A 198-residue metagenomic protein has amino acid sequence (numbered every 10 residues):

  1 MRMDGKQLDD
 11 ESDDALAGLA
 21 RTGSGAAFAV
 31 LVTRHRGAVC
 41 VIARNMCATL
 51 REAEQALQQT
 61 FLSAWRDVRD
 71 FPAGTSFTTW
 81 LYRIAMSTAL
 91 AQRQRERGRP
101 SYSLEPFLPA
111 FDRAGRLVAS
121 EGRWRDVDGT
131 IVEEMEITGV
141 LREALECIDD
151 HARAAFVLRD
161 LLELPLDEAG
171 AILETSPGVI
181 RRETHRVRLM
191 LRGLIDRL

Functional and structural regions predicted by a protein language model:
R2-K6, A110-E146: Acidic, proline/glycine-rich intrinsically disordered inter-domain spacer in sigma factors
R2-K6, R21-V30, C40-Q59, P177: Short, charged helix-capping/linker segments at alpha-helix termini
R21-T22, A48-T49, Q59-S76, Q94-R97: Sigma70-family region 2
V32-L50, D67, L145, M190 (+1 more regions): Amphipathic, Lys/Arg- and hydrophobic-enriched alpha-helical face
Q55-L62, T75-S87: Structural recognition of an alpha-helix C-terminal capping motif at a helix-to-coil junction
R69-A73, R83-L104, R113, E134 (+1 more regions): Arg/Lys-rich amphipathic alpha helix in sigma70-family domain 2
Q94-R97, I148, R153, R188-L198: Short, Lys/Arg-enriched C-terminal cap helix and immediately downstream tail that follows
R142-E146, D150-A154, L162-V179: Helix-turn-helix DNA-binding module
